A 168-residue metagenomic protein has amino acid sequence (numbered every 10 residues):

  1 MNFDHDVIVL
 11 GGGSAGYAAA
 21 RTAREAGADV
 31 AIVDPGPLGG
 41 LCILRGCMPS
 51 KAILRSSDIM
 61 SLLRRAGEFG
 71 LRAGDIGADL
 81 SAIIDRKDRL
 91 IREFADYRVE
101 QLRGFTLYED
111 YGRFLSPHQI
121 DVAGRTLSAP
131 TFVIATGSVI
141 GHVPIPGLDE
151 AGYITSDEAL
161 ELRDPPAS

Functional and structural regions predicted by a protein language model:
M1-A15, P165-S168: Beta1/beta-strand and adjacent pyrophosphate-binding region of the FAD-binding site in flavoprotein oxidoreductases
N2-H5, R21-A28, V33-P165: Glycine-rich flavin
A18: Short alpha-helical segment within the catalytic ATP-binding CA
